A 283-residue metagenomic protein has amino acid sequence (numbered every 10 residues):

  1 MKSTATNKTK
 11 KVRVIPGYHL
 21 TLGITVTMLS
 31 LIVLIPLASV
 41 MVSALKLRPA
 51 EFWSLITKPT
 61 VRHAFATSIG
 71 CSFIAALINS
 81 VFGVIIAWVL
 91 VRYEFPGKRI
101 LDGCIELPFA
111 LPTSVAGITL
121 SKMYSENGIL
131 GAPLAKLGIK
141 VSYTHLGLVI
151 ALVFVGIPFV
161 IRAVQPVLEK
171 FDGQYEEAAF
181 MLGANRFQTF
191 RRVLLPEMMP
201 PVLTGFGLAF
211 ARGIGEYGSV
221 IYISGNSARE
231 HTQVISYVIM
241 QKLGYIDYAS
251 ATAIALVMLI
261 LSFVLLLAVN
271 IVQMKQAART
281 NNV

Functional and structural regions predicted by a protein language model:
A5, K10-R13, F73-I105, I118 (+3 more regions): Transmembrane-helix boundary motif in ABC transporter permease subunits
N7-V12, P49-T57, R62, G97-K98 (+3 more regions): Membrane-interfacial helix termini and adjacent extracytoplasmic/periplasmic loops of multi-pass transporters
K10-H19, V40-L77, R92-Y93, Q241-Y248: Periplasmic/extracellular loop-to-transmembrane helix junction in inner-membrane transport proteins
R13-G17, P59, I214-N270: Interhelical loop and adjacent transmembrane-helix boundary motif in polytopic membrane transport permeases
L20-I24, I32-I35, S39, G97 (+4 more regions): C-terminal transmembrane helix and the adjacent membrane-cytosol boundary/short C-terminal tail of inner/organellar
G23-M28, L77, L107, L111 (+3 more regions): Transmembrane alpha-helices
L31, A66, G70-F82, I86 (+5 more regions): Hydrophobic alpha-helical transmembrane segments of multipass integral membrane proteins, especially permease/channel
V33-A44, G117-K136, G207-G213, V220-I223 (+1 more regions): A structural signal for multi-pass alpha-helical bundles of membrane permease subunits that mediate small-molecule
